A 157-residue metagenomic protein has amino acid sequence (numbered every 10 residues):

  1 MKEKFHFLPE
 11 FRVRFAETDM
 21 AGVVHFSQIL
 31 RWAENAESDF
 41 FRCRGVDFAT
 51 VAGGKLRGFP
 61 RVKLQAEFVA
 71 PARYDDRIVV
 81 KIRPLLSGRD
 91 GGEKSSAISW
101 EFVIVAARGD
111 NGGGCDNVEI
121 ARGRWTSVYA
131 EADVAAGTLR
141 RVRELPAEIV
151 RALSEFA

Functional and structural regions predicted by a protein language model:
M1, V46-G54, I104-D116: Intrinsically disordered, low-complexity boundary segments flanking structured domains
K2-R61, A130-A157: Hot-dog-fold acyl-thioester-processing enzymes
F5-P9, A36-E37, K55-L64, Y74-V80 (+2 more regions): A generic structural signal for short beta-strands and their flanking turns/coil linkers
R14-D19, F26-L30, E34-E37, L64-D75 (+3 more regions): Residue-level signal for functionally critical sites in structured catalytic/ligand-binding pockets
F68, A72-R77, L85-A157: HotDog/MaoC-like acyl-thioester-processing domains
